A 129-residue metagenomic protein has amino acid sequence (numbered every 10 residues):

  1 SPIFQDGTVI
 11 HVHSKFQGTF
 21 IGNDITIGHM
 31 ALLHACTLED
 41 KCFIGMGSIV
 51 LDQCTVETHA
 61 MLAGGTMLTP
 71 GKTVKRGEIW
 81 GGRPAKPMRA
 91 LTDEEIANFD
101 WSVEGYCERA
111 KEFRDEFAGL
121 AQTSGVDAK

Functional and structural regions predicted by a protein language model:
S1-Q5: Short, surface-exposed acidic-centric catalytic microdomains
D6, V12-H13, Q17-I21, H29-M30 (+1 more regions): Glycine-rich hexapeptide-repeat left-handed beta-helix
T26: Short proline/glycine- and basic residue-enriched helix-capping loop/turn segments at helix->loop/beta transitions
